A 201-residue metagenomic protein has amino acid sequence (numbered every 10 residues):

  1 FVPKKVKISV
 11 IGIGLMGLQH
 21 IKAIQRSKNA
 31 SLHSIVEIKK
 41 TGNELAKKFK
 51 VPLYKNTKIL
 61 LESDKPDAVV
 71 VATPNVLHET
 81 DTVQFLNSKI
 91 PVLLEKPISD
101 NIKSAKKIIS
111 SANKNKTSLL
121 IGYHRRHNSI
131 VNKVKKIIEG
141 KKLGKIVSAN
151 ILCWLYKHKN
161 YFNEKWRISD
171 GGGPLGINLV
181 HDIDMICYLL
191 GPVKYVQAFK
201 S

Functional and structural regions predicted by a protein language model:
F1-F49: N-terminal Rossmann-like dinucleotide-binding module
H20, V51-S111: Beta-loop-alpha module in the N-terminal Rossmann-like domain of NAD(P)-dependent dehydrogenases, especially those
A30-L32, P66, I146, V193: Core-facing hydrophobic residues within beta-strands of well-ordered domains
K55, L94, I121, Q197-K200: Short loop/edge segments at beta-strand edges and connector loops that shape dinucleotide/nucleotide cofactor-binding
K107-H124, G144-A149: Rossmann-fold dehydrogenase core element
R125-K200: Predominantly a Rossmann-like dinucleotide-binding segment in NAD(P)-dependent oxidoreductases
